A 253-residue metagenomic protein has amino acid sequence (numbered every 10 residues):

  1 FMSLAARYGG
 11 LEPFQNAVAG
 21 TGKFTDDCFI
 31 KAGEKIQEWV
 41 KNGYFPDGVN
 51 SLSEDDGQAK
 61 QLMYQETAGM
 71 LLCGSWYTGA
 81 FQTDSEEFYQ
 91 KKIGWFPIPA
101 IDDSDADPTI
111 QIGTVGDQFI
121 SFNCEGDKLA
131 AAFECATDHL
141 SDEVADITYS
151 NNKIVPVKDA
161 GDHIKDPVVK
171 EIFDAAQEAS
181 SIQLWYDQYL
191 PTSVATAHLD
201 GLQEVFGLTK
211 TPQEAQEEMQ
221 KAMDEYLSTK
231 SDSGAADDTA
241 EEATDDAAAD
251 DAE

Functional and structural regions predicted by a protein language model:
F1-A17, K41, D107-F122, F173-Q177 (+1 more regions): Periplasmic solute-binding protein
Y8-K31, D84-F88, A100-Q111, D162-K165 (+2 more regions): Short, solvent-exposed loop/beta-turn-alpha elements that line the ligand-binding surface or hinge of extracytoplasmic
A19-N50: Glycine-centered hinge/linker elements that transmit conformational signals in sensory and ligand-binding systems
V49-Y64: Short helix-initiation/N-cap motifs at beta->coil->alpha
Q65-C73, K91: Alpha-to-beta junction loops
S85-N151: Extracytoplasmic/periplasmic substrate-recognition and gating elements
N151-K158, E171-L227: C-terminal capping/gating helix-and-loop segments adjacent to ligand/active sites or protein-protein/ligand interfaces
E217, K221-E253: Short, low-complexity disordered leader/linker segments with a strong preference for bacterial N-terminal type II
